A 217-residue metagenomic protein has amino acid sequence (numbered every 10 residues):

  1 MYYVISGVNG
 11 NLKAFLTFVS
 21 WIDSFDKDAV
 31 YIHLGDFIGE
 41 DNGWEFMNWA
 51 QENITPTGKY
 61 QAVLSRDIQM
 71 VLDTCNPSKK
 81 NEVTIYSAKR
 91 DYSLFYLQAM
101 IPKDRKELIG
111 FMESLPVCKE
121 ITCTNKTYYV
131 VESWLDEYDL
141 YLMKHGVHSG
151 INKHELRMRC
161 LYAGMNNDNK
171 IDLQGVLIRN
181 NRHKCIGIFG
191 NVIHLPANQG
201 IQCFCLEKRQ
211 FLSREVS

Functional and structural regions predicted by a protein language model:
M1, D26-A29, T57-K59, K126-T127 (+1 more regions): A general structural motif
M1-W49: N-terminal active-site segment of His-dependent metallophosphoesterases
I5-S6, Y31-G35, Q61-R66, V130-V131 (+3 more regions): Active-site neighborhood of phospho(di)ester-bond hydrolases with catalytic His/Asp-centered motifs
N9-K13, G39-D41, I68-L72, Y138 (+3 more regions): Active-site environment of divalent metal-dependent phosphoester hydrolases
E40-I121, N125-Y128, G150-I151, E155-R159: Active-site neighborhood of divalent metal-dependent phosphoester bond hydrolases
Y129-S149: Divalent-metal (often Zn2+) His-rich catalytic cores of metallo-beta-lactamase-fold enzymes
S149-R179: Alpha/beta-hydrolase fold catalytic core
F189-S217: Binuclear metal-dependent phosphoesterase catalytic core
